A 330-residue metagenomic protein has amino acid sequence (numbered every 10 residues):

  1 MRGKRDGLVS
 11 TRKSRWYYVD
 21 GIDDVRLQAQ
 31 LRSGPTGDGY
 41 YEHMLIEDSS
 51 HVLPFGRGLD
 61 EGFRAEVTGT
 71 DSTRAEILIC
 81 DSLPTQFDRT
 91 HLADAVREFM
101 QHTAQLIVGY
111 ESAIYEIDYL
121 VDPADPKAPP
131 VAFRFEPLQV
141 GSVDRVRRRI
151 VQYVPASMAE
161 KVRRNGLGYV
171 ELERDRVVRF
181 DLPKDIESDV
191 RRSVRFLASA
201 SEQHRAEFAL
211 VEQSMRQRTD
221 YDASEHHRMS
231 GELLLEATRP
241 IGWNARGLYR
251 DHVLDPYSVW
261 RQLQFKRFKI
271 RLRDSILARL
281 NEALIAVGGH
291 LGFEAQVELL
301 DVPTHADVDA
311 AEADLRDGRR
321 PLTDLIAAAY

Functional and structural regions predicted by a protein language model:
M1-E236, D314-Y330: Structured, contiguous alpha/beta core segments that scaffold functional sites
R2-K4, T11, L83, T90 (+4 more regions): C-terminal helix-loop subdomains that flank or include functional centers
